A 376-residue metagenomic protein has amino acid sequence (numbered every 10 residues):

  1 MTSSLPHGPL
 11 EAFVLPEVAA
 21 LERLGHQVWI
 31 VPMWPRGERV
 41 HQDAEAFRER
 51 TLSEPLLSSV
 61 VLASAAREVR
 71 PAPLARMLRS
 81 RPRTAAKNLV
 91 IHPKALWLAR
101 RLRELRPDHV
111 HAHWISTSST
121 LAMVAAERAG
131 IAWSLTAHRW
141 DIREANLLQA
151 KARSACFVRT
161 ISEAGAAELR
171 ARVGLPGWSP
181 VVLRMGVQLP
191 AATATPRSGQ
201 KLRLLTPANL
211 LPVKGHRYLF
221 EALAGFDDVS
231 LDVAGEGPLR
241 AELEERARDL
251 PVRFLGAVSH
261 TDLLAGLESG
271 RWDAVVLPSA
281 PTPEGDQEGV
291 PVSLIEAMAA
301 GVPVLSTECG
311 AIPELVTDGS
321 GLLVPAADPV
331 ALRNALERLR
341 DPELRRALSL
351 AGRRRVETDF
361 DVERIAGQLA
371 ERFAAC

Functional and structural regions predicted by a protein language model:
M1-L56, I131, A224: N-terminal subdomain of nucleotide-sugar transferases
A12, L202-G225, P238-E242, V330: A conserved mid-protein helix/loop that constitutes part of the nucleotide-sugar donor-binding site
P32, I142, L148-A192, R253-L255: Donor nucleotide-sugar binding/catalytic pocket of nucleotide-sugar-dependent glycosyltransferases
A241-S269, D273: Nucleotide-activated donor-binding/catalytic signature segment of Leloir-type glycosyltransferases, i.e., the conserved
T261-A265, S269-D273, L277-V292, P313-E314: Nucleotide-sugar-dependent
L277, L294, A299, P303-S306: Short hydrophobic beta-strand element within catalytic cores of glycosyltransferases and related nucleotide-activated
L315-P329, E337-E343: Conserved acidic donor-binding segment of nucleotide-sugar-dependent glycosyltransferases
L344-E371: A short, well-ordered alpha-helix in the C-terminal region of glycosyltransferases
